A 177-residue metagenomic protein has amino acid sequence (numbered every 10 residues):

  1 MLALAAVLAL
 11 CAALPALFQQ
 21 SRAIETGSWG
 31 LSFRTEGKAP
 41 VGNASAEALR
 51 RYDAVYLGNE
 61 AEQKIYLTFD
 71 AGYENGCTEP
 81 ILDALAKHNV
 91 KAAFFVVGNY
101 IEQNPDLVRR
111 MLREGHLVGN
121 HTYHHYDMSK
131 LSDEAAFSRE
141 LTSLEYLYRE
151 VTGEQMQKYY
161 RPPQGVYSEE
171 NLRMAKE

Functional and structural regions predicted by a protein language model:
M1-T68, Y73-K87: N-terminal pre-catalytic segment of deacetylase/amide-hydrolase enzymes
Q63-I65, C77, A86-E177: Metal-dependent polysaccharide deacetylase catalytic core of the NodB/CE4 family, i.e., the active-site-bearing domain
